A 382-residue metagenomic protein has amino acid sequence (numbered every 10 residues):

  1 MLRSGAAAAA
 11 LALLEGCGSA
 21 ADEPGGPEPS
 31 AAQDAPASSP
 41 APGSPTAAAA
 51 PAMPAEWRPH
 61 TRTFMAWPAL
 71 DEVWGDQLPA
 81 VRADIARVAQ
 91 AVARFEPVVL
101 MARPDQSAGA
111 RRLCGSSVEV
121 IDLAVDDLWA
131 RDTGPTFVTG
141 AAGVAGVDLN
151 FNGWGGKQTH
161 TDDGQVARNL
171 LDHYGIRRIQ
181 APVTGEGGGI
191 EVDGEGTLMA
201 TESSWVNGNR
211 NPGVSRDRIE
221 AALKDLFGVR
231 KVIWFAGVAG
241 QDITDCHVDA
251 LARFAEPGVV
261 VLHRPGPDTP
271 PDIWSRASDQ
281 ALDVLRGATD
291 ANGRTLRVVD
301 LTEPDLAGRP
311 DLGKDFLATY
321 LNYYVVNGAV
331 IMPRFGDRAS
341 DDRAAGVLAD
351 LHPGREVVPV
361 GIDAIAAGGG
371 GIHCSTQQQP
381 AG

Functional and structural regions predicted by a protein language model:
M1-L2, R210: Generic low-polarity alpha-helical segments
L2-A20: N-terminal export signals
A9, D22, P29-S30, V138 (+1 more regions): Intrinsically disordered, low-complexity, compositionally biased regions/tails
G18-S44: Short, low-complexity, disordered segments immediately C-terminal to signal peptides in bacterial exported proteins
D34-G382: The feature marks the mature, well-folded catalytic cores of soluble enzymes
